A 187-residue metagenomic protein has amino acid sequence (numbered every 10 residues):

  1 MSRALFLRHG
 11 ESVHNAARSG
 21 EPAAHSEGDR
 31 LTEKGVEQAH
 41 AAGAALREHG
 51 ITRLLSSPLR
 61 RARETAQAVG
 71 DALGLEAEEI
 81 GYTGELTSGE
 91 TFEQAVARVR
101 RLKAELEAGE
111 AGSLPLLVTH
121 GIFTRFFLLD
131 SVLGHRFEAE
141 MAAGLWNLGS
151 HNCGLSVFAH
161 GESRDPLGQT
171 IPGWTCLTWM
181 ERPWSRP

Functional and structural regions predicted by a protein language model:
S2-E79, L86, F92-V96: Active-site-proximal alpha-helix that buttresses catalytic centers in soluble enzyme cores
A4, A111-I122: Generic beta-sheet signal
S12, F123-T124: Short active-site segment of divalent metal-dependent hydrolases/proteases that encodes the spacing between
A45-E48, A72, E105, D130-G134 (+1 more regions): Active-site catalytic microenvironments for nucleophilic, acid-base chemistry
E48-G50, L106-S113: Glycine-rich phosphate-binding loop signature in dinucleotide/nucleotide-binding domains
H49-G81, S156-P187: Conserved histidine-centered catalytic loops in small-molecule metabolism enzymes
A68, F126, D130: Active-site signature of alpha/beta-hydrolase-fold catalytic machinery across serine- and Asp/Cys-nucleophile hydrolases
L86-S88, E93, D130-P187: Acidic, low-complexity terminal tails and accessory targeting/binding regions of phosphate-metabolizing enzymes
